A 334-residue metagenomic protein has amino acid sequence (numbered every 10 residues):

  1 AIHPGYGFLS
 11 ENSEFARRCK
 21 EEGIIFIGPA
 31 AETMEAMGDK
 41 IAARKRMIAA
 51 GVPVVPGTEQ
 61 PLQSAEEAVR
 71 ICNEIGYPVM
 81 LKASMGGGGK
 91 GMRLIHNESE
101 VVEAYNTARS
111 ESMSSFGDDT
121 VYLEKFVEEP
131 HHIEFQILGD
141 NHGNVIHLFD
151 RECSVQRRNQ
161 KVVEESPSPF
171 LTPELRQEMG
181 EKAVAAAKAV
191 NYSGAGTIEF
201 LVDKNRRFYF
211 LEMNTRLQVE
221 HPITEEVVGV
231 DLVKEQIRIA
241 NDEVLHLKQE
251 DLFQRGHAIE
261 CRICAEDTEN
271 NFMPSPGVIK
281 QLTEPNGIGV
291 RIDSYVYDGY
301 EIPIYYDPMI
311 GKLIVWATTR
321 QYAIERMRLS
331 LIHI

Functional and structural regions predicted by a protein language model:
A1-I198, V202-E220: N-terminal beta-alpha lobe that positions the nucleotide/phosphoryl donor in ATP/NTP-coupled carboxylate activation
K125, A186, V190-Y192, V219-F272: Phosphate/diphosphate-binding loops
I239-L245, K280, S294-D298, I314: Adenylate-forming
E250-D307: Glycine-rich active-site loop/lid that clamps phosphate-bearing ligands
Y306-L313, T318-T319: Mobile "lid/hinge" segments at catalytic clefts and subdomain interfaces of large enzymes
M327-S330: Short amphipathic alpha-helices in soluble, non-transmembrane regions that often serve as interface/regulatory elements
I332-I334: Conserved small/polar residues in nucleotide/adenosyl-binding loops
